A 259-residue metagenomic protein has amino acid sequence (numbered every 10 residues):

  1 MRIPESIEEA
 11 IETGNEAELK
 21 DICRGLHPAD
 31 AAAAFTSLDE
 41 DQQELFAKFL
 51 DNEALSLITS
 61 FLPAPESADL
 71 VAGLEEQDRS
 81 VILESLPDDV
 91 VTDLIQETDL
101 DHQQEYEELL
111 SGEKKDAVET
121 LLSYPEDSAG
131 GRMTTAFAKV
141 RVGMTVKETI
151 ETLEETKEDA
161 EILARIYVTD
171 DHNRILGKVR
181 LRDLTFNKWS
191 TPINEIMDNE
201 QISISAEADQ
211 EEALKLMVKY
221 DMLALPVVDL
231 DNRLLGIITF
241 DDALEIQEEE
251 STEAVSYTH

Functional and structural regions predicted by a protein language model:
M1-V255: Hydrophobic packing positions in regular secondary-structure scaffolds
T258-H259: Conserved small/polar residues in nucleotide/adenosyl-binding loops
